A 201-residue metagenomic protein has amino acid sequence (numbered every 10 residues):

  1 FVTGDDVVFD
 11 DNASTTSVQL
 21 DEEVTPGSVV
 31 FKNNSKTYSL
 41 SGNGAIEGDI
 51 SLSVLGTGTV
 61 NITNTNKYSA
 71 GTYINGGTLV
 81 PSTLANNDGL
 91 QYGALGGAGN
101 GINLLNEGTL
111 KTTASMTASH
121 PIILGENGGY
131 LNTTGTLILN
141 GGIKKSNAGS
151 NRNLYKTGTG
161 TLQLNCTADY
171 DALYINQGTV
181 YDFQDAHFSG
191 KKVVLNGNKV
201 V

Functional and structural regions predicted by a protein language model:
F1-N61, S69-I138, K144-Q163, Y170-V201: Beta-strand repeat architectures
